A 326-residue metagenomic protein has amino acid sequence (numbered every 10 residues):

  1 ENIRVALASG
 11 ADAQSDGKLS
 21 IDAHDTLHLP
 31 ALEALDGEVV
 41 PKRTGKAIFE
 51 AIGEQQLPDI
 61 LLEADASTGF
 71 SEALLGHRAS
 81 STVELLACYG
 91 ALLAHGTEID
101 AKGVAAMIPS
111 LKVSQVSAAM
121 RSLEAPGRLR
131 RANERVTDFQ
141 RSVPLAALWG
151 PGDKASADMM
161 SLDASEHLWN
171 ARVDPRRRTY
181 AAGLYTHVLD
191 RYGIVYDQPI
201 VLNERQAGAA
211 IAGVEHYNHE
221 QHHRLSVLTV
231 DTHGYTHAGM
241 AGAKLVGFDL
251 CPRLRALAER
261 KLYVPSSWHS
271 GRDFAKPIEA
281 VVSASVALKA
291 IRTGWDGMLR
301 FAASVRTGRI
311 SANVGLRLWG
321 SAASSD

Functional and structural regions predicted by a protein language model:
R4-M107: Structured, charged N-terminal subsegments at the starts of enzyme catalytic cores and at intra-chain domain/subunit
A79-S80, G96-K154: Electropositive nucleic-acid engagement tracts
P109, V214-H222, A238-R253, W268: Short, surface-exposed basic-aromatic patches at helix termini and helix-loop junctions that form
Q115-S117, R128-L129, E166-L168, T236-K244 (+1 more regions): A short acidic (Asp/Glu
G152-L162: Two-metal-ion RNase H-like nuclease active-site motif
P175-Y217: Electropositive, glycine- and tryptophan-enriched low-complexity nucleic-acid-binding patches
L228-A238, A256-K261: Acidic, metal-coordinating catalytic cores used for nucleic-acid/nucleotide bond scission and strand-transfer chemistry
D296-D326: Charge-patterned, long linear interaction tracts outside catalytic cores
